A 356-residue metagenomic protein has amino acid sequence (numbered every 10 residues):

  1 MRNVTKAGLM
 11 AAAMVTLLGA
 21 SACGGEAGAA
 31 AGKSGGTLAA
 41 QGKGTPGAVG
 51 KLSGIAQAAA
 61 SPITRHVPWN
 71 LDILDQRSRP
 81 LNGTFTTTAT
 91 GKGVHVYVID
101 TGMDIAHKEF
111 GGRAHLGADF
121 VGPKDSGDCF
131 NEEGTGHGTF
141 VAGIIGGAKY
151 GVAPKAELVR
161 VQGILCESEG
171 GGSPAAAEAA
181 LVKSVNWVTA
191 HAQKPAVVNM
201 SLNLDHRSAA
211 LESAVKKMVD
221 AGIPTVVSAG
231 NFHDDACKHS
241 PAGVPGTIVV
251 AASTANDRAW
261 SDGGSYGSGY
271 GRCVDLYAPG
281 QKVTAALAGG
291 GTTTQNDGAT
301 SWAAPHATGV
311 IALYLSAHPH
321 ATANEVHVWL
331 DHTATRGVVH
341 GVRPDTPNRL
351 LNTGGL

Functional and structural regions predicted by a protein language model:
M1-A27: Secretory targeting and sorting signals
S34-P62, H66, N70-I73, R160 (+7 more regions): C-terminal subdomain of the subtilisin-like protease fold in secreted/lumenal serine endopeptidases
G50-V98, V121-T135, K217, R258-W260 (+1 more regions): N-terminal domain-start motif of subtilase-like serine proteases
L52, H66-V67, G83-L116, G127-E178 (+7 more regions): Subtilisin-like serine protease catalytic core
H95, I223, H239-S316, H320 (+2 more regions): Extracellular S/T/G-rich loop segment that most often corresponds to the catalytic His/Ser-adjacent loop
D100, G230, A299: Active-site glycine-centered loops adjacent to acidic/histidine catalytic or metal-binding residues that shape
I105-A106, D205-R207, F232-A236, D257: Active-site environment of divalent metal-dependent phosphoester hydrolases
